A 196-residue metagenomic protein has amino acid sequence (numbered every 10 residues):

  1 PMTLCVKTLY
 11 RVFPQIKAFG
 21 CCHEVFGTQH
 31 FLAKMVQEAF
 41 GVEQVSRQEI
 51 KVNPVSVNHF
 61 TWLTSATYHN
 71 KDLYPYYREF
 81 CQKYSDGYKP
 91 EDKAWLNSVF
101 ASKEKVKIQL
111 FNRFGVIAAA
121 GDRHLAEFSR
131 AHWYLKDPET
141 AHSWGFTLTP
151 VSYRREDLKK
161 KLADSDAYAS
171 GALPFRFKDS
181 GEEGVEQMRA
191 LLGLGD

Functional and structural regions predicted by a protein language model:
P1-F13: Rossmann-fold NAD(P)-binding glycine/threonine-rich loop
M2-T3, C21-E24, V55-V57: An acidic- and aromatic-residue-enriched active-site/binding cleft used to recognize and process polar
C5-T8, T28-M35: Alpha-helical scaffold elements adjacent to nucleotide-binding pockets in ATP/GTP-utilizing enzyme cores
P14-F31: Acidic, His- and aromatic-enriched active-site or binding-groove loops in soluble protein domains that engage sugars
K17, V36-D196: Long, compositionally biased stretches enriched for glycine and/or charged residues
